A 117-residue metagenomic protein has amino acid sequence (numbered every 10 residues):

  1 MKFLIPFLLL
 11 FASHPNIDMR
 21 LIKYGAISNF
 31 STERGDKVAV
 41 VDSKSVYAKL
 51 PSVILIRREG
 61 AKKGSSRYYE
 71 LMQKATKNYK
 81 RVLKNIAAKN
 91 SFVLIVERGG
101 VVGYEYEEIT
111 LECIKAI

Functional and structural regions predicted by a protein language model:
F3-F11: Sec-dependent N-terminal signal peptides
H14-I117: Amphipathic, charged alpha-helical segments and their helix-to-coil junctions in extracytoplasmic/peripheral assemblies
